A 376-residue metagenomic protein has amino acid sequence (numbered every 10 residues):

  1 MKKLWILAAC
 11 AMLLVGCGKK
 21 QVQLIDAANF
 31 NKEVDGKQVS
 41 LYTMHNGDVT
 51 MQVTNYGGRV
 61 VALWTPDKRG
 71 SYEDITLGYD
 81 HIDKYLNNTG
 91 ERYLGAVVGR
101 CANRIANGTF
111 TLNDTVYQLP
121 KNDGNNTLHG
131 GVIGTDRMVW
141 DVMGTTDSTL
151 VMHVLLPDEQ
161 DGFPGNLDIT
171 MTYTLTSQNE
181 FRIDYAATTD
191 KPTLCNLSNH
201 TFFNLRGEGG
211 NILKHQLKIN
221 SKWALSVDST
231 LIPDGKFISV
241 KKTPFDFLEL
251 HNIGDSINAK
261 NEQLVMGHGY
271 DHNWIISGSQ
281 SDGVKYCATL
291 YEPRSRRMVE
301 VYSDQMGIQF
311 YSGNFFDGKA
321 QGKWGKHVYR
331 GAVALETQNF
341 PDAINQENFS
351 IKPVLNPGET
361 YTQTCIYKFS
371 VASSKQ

Functional and structural regions predicted by a protein language model:
M1-L4, K19: Positively charged n-region of N-terminal signal peptides that target proteins for export
W5-A9: Sec-dependent signal peptide hydrophobic core
C10-A11, T145: Residue-level signal for mature regions of secreted extracellular proteins and peptides
L14-G16: C-terminal motif of bacterial Sec signal peptides marking the signal peptidase cleavage site
G18-Q376: An exposed, glycine/acidic-rich loop-and-rim segment of catalytic or binding clefts
